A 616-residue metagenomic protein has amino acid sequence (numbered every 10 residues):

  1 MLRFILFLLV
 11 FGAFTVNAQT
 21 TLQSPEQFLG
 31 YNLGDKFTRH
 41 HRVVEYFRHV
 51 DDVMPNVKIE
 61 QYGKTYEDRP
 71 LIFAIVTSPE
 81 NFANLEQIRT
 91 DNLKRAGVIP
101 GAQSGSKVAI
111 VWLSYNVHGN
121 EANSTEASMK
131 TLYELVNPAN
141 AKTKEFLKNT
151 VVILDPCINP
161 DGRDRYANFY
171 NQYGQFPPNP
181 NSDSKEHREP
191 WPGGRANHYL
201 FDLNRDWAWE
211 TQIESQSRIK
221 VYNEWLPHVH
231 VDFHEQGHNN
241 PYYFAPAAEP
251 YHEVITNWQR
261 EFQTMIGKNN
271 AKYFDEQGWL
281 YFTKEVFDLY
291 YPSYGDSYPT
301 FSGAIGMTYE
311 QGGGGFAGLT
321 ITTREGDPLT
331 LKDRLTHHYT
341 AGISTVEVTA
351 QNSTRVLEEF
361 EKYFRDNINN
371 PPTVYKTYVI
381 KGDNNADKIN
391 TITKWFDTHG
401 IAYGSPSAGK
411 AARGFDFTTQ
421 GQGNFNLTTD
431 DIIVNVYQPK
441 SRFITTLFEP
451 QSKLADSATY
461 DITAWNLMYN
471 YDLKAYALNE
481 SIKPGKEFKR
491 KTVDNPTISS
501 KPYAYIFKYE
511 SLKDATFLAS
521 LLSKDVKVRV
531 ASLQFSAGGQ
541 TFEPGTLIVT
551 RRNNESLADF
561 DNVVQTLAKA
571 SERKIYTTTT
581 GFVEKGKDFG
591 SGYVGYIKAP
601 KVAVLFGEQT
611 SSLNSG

Functional and structural regions predicted by a protein language model:
M1-Q23: Bacterial Sec-dependent N-terminal signal peptides
Q19-A122, M129-T150, Y199, R205 (+10 more regions): Intrinsic-disorder/low-complexity accessory segments
T150-Y166: Short, conserved secondary-structure transition motifs
I158-P160, E235-G237, G313: Active-site-proximal loop/turn and secondary-structure-junction residues that shape catalytic pockets, frequently
D164-N181: Aromatic- and acidic-residue-enriched segments that line the glycan-binding/catalytic groove of carbohydrate-active
S182-F201: Aromatic- and acidic-residue-enriched carbohydrate-binding clefts of CAZyme catalytic domains
